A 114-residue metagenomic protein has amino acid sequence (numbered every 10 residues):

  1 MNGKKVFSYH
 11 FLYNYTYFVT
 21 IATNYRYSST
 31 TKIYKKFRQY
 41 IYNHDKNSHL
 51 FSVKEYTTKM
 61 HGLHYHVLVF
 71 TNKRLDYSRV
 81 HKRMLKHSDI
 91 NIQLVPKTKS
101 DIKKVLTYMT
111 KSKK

Functional and structural regions predicted by a protein language model:
M1-L63, F70-K114: Positively charged, glycine-rich low-complexity segments
